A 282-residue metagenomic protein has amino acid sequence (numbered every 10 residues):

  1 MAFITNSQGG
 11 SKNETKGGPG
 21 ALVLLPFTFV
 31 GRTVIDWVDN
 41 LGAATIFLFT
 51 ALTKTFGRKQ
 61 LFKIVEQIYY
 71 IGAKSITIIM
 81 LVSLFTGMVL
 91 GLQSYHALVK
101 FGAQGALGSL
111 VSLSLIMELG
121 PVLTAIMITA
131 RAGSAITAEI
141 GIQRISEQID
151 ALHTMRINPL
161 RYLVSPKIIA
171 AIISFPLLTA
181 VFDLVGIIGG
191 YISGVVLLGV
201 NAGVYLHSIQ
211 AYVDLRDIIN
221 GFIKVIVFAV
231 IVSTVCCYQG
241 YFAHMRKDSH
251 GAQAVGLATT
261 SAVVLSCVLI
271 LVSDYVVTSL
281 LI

Functional and structural regions predicted by a protein language model:
T15-I64, H244-S249: Short, membrane-interfacial amphipathic segments enriched in basic
Q67, I71-L123: Active-site cofactor/substrate anionic-group-binding motifs, chiefly glycine- and Lys/Arg-rich phosphate-binding loops
G72, I76, M80, L119 (+3 more regions): Selective transmembrane-helix segments that form parts of the transport pathway or gating/packing helices in multipass
V82-F85, A125, S165-G194, V235 (+2 more regions): Hydrophobic alpha-helical transmembrane segments that constitute the membrane-spanning cores of multi-pass membrane
Q93-I116, V185-I226, V230, T234-A254 (+2 more regions): Membrane-interfacial helix-loop-helix connectors in multipass membrane proteins
L107-D150: Hydrophobic alpha-helical transmembrane segments of multi-pass membrane transport proteins
I140-S165, G251-V255: Short cytoplasmic-facing helical segments at TM-TM junctions of multi-pass membrane proteins
V255, T260-V277: Final/C-terminal transmembrane alpha-helix of multipass membrane proteins
